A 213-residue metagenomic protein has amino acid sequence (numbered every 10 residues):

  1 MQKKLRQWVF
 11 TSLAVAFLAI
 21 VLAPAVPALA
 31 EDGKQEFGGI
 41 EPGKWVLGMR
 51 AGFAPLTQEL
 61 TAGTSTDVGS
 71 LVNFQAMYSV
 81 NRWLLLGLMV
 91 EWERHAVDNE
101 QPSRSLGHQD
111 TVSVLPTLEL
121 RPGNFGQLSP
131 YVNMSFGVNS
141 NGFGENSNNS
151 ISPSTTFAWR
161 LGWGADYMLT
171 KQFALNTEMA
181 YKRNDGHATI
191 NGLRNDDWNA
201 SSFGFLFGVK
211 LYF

Functional and structural regions predicted by a protein language model:
M1-G43, F213: Cleavable N-terminal export/targeting peptides
E31-Q35, V46-P55, S70-N148, S154-W159 (+3 more regions): Gram-negative (and chloroplast) outer-membrane scaffold detector with strong preference for beta-barrel transmembrane
L56-E59, N199: Outer-membrane pore/translocation modules
T61-T66: Short, polar loop/linker segments at the starts of domains and inter-domain junctions
P102-R104, H187-D196: Solvent-exposed loop segments that connect transmembrane elements
M179-A180: Internal, hydrophobic beta-strand segments that form the core of beta-sheet-rich folds
N195-F203: Individual transmembrane alpha-helices with interfacial aromatic-anchor signatures
